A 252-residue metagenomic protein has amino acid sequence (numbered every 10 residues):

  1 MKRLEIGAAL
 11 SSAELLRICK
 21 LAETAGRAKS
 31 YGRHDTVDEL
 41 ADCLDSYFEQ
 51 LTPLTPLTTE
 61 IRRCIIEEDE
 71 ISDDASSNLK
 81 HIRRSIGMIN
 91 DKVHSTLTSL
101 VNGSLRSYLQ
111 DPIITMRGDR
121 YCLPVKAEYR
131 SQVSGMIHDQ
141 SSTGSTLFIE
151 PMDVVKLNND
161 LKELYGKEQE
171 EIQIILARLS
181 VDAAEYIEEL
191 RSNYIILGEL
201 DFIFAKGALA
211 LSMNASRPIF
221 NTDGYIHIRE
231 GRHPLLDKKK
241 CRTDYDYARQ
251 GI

Functional and structural regions predicted by a protein language model:
M1-N78, I82, Y186-E189, N193-E199 (+3 more regions): Conserved amphipathic alpha-helical "coupling/scaffold" segments that transmit conformational changes between domains
P53-I66, K156-A177: Extended, charged coiled-coil "arm/hinge" scaffolds of SMC/Rad50-like chromosome-maintenance ATPases and other large
K80-Y129: Extended, Lys/Arg-enriched charged tracts that mediate electrostatic binding to polyanionic substrates
I82, I86-I89, E168-I175, L179-L200: Intracellular alpha-helical coupling/juxtamembrane segments of multi-pass membrane proteins
S104-Y121, A183-L190, A210-G224: Glycine/charge-rich, flexible interdomain linkers and switch-proximal surface loops that mediate coupling
D119, L123-Q140, S145-L147, C241-T243: Gly/Lys-enriched N-terminal cap/neck module of very large, oligomeric protein machines
L123, I195-I252: Conserved NTPase motor "head" modules and their coupling/switch loops across ABC/AAA+ ATPases, GTPases, and GHKL ATPases
V125-Y129, P151-D153, E230-R232: Flexible glycine-/small-residue-rich
